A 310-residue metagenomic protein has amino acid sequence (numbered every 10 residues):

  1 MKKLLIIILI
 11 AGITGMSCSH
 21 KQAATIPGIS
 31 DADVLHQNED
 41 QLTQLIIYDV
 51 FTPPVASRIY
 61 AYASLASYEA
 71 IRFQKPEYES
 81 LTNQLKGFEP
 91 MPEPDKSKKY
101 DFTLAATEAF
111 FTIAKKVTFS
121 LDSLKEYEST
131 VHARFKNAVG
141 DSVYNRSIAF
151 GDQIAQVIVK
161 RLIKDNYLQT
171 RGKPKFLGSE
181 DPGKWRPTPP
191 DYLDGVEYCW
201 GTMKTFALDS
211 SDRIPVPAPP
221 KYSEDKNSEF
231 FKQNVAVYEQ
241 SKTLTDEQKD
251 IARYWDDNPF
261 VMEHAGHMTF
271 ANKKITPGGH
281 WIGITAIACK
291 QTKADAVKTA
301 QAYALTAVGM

Functional and structural regions predicted by a protein language model:
M1-K2, H20: Generic cytosolic/nucleocytoplasmic N-terminal low-complexity/intrinsically disordered segments
K2-I8: Sec-dependent signal peptide recognition, specifically the positively charged N-region followed immediately by
T14-S17: C-terminal motif of bacterial Sec signal peptides marking the signal peptidase cleavage site
S19-M310: Acidic/polar surface patches and capping/hinge elements
